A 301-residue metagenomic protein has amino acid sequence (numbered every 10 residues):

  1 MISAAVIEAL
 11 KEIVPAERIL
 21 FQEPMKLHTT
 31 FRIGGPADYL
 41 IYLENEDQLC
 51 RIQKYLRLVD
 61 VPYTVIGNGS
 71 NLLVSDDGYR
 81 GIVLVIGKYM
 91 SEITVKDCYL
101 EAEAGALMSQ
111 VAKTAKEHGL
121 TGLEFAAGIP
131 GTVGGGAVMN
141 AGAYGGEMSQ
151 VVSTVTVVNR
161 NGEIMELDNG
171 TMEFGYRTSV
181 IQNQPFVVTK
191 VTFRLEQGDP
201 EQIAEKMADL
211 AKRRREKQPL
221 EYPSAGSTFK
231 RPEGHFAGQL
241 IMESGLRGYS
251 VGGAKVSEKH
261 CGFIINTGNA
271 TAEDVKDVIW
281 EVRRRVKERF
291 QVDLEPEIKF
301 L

Functional and structural regions predicted by a protein language model:
M1, A5, K26, E44-D47 (+11 more regions): Conserved active-site and cofactor/substrate-binding residues in soluble primary-metabolism enzymes
I2-V133: Anion-binding (especially nucleotide phosphate/pyrophosphate-binding) glycine-rich loop and adjoining beta-alpha core
L20, L72, V158-R285, R289-L301: Phosphate/pyrophosphate- and phosphate-bearing ligand-binding catalytic cores of soluble enzymes
G34-G35, I41-E46, L73-S91, V138-D168 (+1 more regions): Structural signature of FAD isoalloxazine-binding scaffolds in flavoprotein oxidoreductases
D38-Y39, N71-L73, I82-V85, S109 (+6 more regions): Short, electropositive, low-hydrophobicity segments enriched in small/polar residues
V59, I66-N68, V151, Y222-P223 (+1 more regions): Short, basic and Ser/Thr-rich N-terminal targeting/leader segments
N71-L72, A112-A115, L123-A127, N140-E147 (+3 more regions): A generic local secondary-structure boundary/capping motif
T121, V151, G170-M172: Short beta-strand or tight-loop elements that sit immediately N-terminal to catalytic metal-binding acidic residues
